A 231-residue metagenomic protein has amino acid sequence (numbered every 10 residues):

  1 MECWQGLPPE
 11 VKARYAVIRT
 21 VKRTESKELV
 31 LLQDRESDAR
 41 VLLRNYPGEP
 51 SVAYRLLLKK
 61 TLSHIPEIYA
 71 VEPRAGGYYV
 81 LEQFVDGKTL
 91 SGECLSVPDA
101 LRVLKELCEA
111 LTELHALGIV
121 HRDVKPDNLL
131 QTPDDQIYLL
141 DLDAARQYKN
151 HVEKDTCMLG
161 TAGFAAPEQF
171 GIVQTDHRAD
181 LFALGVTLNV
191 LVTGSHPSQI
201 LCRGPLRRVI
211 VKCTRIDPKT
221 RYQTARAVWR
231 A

Functional and structural regions predicted by a protein language model:
R14-R55: ATP-binding glycine-rich loop module of kinase domains
T61-A70: Conserved HxN/HPN-centered segment at the entrance to the catalytic loop of eukaryotic protein kinase-like domains
A75-T89: Conserved short submotifs of the Hanks-type protein kinase catalytic core that shape the nucleotide-binding pocket
V103-L104: Activation segment signature within eukaryotic-like protein kinase domains
H115-Q131: Catalytic-loop of the protein kinase fold
D155-E168: Conserved activation segment of eukaryotic-like protein kinases, specifically the C-terminal portion of the activation
C202-I216: Conserved C-terminal C-lobe helix
